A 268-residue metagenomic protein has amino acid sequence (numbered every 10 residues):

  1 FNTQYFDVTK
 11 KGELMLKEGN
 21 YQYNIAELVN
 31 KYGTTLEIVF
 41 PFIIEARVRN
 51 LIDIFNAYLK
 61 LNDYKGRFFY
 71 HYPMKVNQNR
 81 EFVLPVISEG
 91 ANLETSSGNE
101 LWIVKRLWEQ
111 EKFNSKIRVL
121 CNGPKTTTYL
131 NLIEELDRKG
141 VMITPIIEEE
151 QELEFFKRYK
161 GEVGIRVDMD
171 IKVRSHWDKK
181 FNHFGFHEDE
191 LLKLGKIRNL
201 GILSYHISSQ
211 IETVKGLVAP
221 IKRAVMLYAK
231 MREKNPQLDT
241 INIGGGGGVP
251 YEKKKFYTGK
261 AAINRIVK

Functional and structural regions predicted by a protein language model:
F1-G161, I165, K193-N199, E233-N235: A charged N-terminal "starter" segment
N24-Y32, I202-S208, G244-Y251: A short small-residue
G33-T35, S115-V119, R138-I143, S175-F186 (+3 more regions): Glycine-rich tight-turn/loop motif centered on a GG-T
Q78-F82, T126-T128, D168-N182, I207-E212 (+1 more regions): Conserved radical SAM core fold
L120, I146, G164-D168, S204-H206 (+1 more regions): Short beta-strand segments
M142-I143, G201-T213: Conserved strand-turn element in the central/C-terminal portion of the radical SAM core barrel that lines
E152, N182-G195, G216-M226: Metal-dependent enolase-superfamily TIM-barrel catalytic cores that perform enediolate-based chemistry
T213-K268: C-terminal active-site-proximal or functional interface alpha/beta core segments in diverse enzymes
